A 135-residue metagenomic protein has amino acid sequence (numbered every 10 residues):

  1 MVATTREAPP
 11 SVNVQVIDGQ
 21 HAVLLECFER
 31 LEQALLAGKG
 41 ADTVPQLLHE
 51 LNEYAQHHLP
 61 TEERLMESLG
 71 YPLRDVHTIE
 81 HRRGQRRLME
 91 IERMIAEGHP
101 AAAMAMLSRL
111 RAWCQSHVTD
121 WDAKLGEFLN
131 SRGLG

Functional and structural regions predicted by a protein language model:
M1-G135: Small-residue-biased structural context
